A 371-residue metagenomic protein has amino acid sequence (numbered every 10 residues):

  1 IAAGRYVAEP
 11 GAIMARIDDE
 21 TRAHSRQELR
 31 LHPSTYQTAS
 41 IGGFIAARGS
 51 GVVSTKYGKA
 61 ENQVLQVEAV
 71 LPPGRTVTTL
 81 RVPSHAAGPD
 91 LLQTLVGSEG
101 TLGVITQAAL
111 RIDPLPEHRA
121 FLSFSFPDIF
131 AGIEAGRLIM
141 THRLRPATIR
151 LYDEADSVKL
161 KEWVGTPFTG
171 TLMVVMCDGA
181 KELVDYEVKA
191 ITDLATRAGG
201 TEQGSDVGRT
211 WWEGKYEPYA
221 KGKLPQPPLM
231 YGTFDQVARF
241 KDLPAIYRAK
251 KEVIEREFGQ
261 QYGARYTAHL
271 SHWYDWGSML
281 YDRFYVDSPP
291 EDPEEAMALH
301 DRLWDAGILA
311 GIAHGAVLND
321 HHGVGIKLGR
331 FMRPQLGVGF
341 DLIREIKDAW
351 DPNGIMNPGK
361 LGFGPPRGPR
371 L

Functional and structural regions predicted by a protein language model:
I1-R150, L371: FAD-binding subdomain of flavoenzyme oxidoreductases
A2, G49, P114-F121, L172 (+3 more regions): Active-site-proximal beta-alpha loop/turn segments in soluble metabolic enzymes
H32-S34, D206-V207, H321-G323, N357-G362: Short coil/turn segments at secondary-structure boundaries
V67, A108, V175, D282-F284 (+1 more regions): A structural signal for short, well-ordered beta-strand segments
R75, V324-L371: Activity-critical C-terminal alpha-helical subdomain
P114, S125, A131-A306, H314-G315: C-terminal substrate-recognition/cap domain of FAD-linked oxidoreductases
A155-S157, W273, L318-R330: Small/polar glycine-rich anion-binding or flexible loop at a beta-alpha turn
